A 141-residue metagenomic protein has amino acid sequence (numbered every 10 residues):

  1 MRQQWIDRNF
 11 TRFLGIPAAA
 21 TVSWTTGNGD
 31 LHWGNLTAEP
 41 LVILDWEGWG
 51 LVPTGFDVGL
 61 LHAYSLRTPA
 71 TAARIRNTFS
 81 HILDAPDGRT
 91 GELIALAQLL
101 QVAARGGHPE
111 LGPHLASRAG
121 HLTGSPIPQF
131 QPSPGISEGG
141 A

Functional and structural regions predicted by a protein language model:
M1-N28: An alpha-helical support segment within catalytic cores of ATP-dependent transferases
T26, A38-T78: Active-site Asp-x-Gly
L31: Hydrophobic HxD+1 residue recognition
G34-L36: Hydrophobic residue at the +6 position relative to the catalytic HRD Asp in the kinase catalytic loop
L60-A141: Helix-rich C-terminal or lid/interface subdomains of diverse kinases
